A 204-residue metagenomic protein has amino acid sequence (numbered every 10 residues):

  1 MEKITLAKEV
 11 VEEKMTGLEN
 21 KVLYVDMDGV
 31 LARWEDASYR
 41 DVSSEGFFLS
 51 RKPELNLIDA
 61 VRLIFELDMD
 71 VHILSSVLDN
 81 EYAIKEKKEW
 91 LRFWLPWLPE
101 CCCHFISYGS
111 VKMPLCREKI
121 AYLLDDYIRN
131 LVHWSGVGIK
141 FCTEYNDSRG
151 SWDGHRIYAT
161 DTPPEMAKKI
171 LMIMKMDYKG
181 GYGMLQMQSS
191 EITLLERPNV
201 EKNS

Functional and structural regions predicted by a protein language model:
E2, A7, T162, M174-S204: C-terminal accessory extensions appended to soluble enzyme cores
E2-K52, V137, D147: Active-site neighborhood of HAD-like aspartate-dependent phosphohydrolases
A32-W34, V71-I73, N80-I84, K112-P114 (+2 more regions): Short catalytic/ligand-binding loop motif for oxyanion handling, primarily in non-cytosolic enzymes, centered on
D41-H72, N80-K85: Short, acidic loop-to-helix structural element flanking the phosphoryl-transfer center in phosphate-processing enzymes
L74-D79, K88, W94-C116: A short, structured active-site edge motif that brings together acidic residues
C103-S107, H155-E165: Short acidic-hydrophobic, aromatic-tinged amphipathic segments that line or gate anion-handling sites
C103-S135: Conserved Lys-Pro-Asp/Glu-containing loop-to-beta segment of HAD-superfamily phosphomonoesterases, centered on
Y122-D161: Acidic, Mg2+-coordinating phosphoryl-transfer loop and its flanking beta/alpha structural elements, shared across
